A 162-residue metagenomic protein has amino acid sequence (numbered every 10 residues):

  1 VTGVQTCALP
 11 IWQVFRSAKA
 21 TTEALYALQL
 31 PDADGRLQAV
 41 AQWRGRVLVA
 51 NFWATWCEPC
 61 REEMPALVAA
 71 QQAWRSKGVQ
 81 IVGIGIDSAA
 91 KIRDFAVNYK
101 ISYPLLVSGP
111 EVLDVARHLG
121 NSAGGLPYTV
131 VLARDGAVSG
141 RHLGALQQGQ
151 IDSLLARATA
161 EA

Functional and structural regions predicted by a protein language model:
V1-L9: Short, small-residue-biased leader/transition segments that mark boundaries at the very start of proteins
C7, C57-C60: Short cysteine clusters
W12-V40: N-terminal "domain-start" segment that seeds a small globular fold
A39-E58: Short active-site neighborhood of thiol/selenol oxidoreductases, capturing the structured segment around
V47-L48, V79, P127: Alpha/beta-hydrolase fold active-site loops
A50, Q80-V82, P104: Rossmann-like NAD(H)/NADP(H) cofactor-binding core
R61-K100, P110-A116: Structural microenvironment flanking redox-active thiols in thiol-disulfide oxidoreductases
V97-Y103, S108-A156: Thiol/disulfide oxidoreductase modules built on the thioredoxin-like
